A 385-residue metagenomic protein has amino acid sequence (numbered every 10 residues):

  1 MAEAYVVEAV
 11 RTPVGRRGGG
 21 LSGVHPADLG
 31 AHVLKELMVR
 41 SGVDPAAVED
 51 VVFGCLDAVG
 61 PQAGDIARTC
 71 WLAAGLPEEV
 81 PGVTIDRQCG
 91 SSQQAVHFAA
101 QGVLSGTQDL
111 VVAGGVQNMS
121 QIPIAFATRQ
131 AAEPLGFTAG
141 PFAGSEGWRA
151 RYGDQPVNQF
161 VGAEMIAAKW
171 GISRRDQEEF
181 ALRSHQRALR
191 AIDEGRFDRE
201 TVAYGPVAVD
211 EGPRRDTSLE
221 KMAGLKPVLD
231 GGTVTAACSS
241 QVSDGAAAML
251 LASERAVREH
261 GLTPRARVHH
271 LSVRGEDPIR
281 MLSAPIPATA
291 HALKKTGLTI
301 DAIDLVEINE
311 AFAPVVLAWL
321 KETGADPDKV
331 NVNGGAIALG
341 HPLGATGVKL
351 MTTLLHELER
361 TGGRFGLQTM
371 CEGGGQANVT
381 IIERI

Functional and structural regions predicted by a protein language model:
M1-V24, E36, F142, E220-S283 (+5 more regions): Condensing-enzyme catalytic core mediating Claisen C-C bond formation in acyl metabolism
R11-T12, G23-H32, R40, D176-E259 (+2 more regions): N-terminal extracellular/periplasmic Venus flytrap/periplasmic-binding protein-like
S22-V111, V116-P134, T201-V209, I279 (+1 more regions): Conserved beta-ketoacyl condensing-enzyme motif
V24, C55-D109, G153-Q159, D216-Q241 (+3 more regions): Conserved catalytic cysteine-centered active-site region of acyl-thioester-dependent Claisen-condensing enzymes
A27-G42, I66-C70, A95-F98, Q159-I166 (+5 more regions): Short, well-ordered amphipathic alpha-helical segments that serve as non-catalytic structural scaffolds within diverse
R87-Q117, A167-R196, A248-R255, P342-T361 (+1 more regions): Active-site-proximal alpha-helical scaffold in enzymes
L110-M165: Flexible glycine-/small-residue-enriched beta->alpha junction loops that bind anionic phosphate/pyrophosphate groups
G162-E164, E200, Y204-V207, H269-A338: Active-site pocket-lining segment
